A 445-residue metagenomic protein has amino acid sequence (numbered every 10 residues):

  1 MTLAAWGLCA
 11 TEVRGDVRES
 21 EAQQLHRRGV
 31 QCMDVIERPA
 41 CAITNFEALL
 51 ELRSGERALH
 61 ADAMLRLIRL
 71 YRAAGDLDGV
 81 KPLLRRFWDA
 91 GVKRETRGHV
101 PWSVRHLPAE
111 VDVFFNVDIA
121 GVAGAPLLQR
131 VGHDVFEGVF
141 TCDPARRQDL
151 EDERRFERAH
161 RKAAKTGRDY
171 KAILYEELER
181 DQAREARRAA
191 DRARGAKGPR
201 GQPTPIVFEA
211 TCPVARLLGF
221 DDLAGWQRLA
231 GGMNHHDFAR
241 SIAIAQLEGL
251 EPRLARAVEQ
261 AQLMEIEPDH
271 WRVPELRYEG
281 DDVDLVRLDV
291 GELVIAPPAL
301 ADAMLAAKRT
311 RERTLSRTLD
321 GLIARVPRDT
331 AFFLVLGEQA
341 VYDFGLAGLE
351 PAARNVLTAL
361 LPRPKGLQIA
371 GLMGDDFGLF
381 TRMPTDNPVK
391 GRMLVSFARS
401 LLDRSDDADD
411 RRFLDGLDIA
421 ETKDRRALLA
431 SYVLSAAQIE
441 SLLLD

Functional and structural regions predicted by a protein language model:
S20, R38-C41, A58-L59: Structural signature of alpha-solenoid helical repeat junctions
C32-M33, Y71: Residue at a conserved register position within TPR or TPR-like alpha-solenoid repeats
L52-R53, A90-R94: Alpha-helical junction/boundary sensor with strong preference for TPR arrays
K93-P274, I323-A353, A398-G416, L429 (+1 more regions): Structural boundary/hinge residues at secondary-structure and domain interfaces
